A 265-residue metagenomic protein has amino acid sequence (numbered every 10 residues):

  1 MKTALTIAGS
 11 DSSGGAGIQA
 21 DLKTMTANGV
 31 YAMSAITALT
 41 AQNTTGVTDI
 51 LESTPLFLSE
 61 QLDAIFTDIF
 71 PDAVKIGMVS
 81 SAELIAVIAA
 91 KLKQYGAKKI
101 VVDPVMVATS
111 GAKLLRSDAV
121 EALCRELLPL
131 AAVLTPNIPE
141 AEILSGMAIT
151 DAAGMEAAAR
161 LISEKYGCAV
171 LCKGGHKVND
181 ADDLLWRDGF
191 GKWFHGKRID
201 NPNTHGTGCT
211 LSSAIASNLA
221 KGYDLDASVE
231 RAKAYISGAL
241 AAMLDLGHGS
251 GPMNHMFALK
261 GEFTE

Functional and structural regions predicted by a protein language model:
T3-T6, T26-T109: Conserved N-terminal subdomain of the carbohydrate kinase-like
I7-S13, G191-H205: Short pre-catalytic strand/loop immediately N-terminal to key active-site residues, enriched for Gly-Thr
G14-V30: N-terminal basic/disordered segments at the start of proteins
G29-M33, K192, N218-A232: Phosphate-handling active-site elements
E52, D226-E265: Charged C-terminal helix
A86-Y95, C168, D182, F190 (+1 more regions): Nucleotide and nucleotide-moiety/phosphate-recognizing core
S117-G191: Conserved phosphate/ATP/ADP-binding segment of small-molecule kinases
E142-I143, N201-L225: Short, small-residue alpha-helix embedded
